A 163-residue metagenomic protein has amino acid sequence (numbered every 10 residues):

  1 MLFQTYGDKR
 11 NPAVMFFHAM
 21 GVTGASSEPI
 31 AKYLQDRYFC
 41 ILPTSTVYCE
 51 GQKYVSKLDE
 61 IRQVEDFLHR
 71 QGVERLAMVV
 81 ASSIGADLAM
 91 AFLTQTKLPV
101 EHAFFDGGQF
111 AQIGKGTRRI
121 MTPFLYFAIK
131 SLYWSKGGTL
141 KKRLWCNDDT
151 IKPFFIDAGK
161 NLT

Functional and structural regions predicted by a protein language model:
L2-E50: Conserved HGGG/HGGXW glycine-rich cap/lid loop of the alpha/beta-hydrolase fold
P12-A13, M78, H102: Structural motif
T23, D59, L125-Y133, R143: Ligand-binding pocket scaffold of soluble enzyme catalytic domains
P29, A91-Q95: Active-site signature of alpha/beta-hydrolase-fold catalytic machinery across serine- and Asp/Cys-nucleophile hydrolases
I41-V80: Active-site loop/oxyanion-hole signature of alpha/beta-hydrolase fold enzymes
V80-G85, A89: Gly/Ala-rich beta-loop-alpha elbow adjacent to hydrolase catalytic centers
T94-Q95, V100-S131: Flexible "cap/lid" loop of the alpha/beta hydrolase fold
G114-T117, S131-T163: Conserved alpha/beta-hydrolase catalytic His-Asp/Glu region
